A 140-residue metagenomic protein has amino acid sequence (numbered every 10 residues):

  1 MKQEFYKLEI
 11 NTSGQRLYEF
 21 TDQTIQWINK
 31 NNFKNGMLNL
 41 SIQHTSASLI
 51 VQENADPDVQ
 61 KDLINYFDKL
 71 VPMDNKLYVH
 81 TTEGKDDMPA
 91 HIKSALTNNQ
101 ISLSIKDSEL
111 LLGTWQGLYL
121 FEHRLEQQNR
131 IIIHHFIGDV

Functional and structural regions predicted by a protein language model:
M1-V140: Active-site histidine-anchored catalytic micro-motif
